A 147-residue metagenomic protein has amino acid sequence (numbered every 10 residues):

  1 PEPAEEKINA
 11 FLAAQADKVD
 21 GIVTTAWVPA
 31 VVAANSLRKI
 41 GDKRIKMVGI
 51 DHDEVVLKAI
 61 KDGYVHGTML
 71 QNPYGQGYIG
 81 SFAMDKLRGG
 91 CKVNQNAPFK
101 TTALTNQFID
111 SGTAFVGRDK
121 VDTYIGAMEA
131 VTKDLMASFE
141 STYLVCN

Functional and structural regions predicted by a protein language model:
P1-A59: Hydrophobic alpha-helical
E2-K7, H52-V56, N72-C91: Hydrophobic alpha-helical segments within soluble ligand-binding/sensing domains
D20-G21, T68, Q95-A97: Short, hydrophobic secondary-structure boundary micro-motifs
W27, Q71-Y74, Y78, I109 (+1 more regions): Electropositive phosphate-/nucleotide-binding environments in soluble metabolic enzymes
D62-Y74: Short beta-strand elements at the ligand-binding edges of bilobed clamshell
S81-N147: Hinge/cleft segment of the Venus flytrap/periplasmic-binding protein
